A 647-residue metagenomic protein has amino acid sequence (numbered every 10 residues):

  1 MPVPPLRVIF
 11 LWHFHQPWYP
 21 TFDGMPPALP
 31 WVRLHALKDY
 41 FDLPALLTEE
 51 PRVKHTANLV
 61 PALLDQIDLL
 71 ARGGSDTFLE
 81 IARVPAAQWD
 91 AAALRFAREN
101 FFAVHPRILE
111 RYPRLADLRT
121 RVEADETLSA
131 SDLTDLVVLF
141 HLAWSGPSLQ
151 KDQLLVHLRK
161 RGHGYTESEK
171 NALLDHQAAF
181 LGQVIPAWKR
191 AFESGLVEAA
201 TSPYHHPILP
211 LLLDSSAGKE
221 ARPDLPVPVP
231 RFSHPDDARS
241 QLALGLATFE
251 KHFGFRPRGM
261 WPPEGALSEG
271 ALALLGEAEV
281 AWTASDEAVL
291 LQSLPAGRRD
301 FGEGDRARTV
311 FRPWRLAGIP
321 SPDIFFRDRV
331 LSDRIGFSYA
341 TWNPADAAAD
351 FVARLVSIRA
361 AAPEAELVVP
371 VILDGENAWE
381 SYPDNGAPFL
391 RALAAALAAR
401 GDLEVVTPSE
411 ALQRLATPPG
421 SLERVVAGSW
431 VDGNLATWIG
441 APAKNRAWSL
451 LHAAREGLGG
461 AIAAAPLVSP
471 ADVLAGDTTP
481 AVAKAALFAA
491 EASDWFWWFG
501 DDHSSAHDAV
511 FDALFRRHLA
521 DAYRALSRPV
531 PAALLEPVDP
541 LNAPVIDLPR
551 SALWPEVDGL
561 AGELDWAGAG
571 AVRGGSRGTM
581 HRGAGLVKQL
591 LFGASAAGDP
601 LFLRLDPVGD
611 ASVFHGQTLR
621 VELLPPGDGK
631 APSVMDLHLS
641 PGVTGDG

Functional and structural regions predicted by a protein language model:
P2-K160, R298-S551: Active-site and substrate-binding clefts of carbohydrate-active enzymes
F10-W12, H55-A57, A199-S202, R258 (+2 more regions): Hydrophobic faces of well-ordered beta-strands that scaffold small-molecule active sites in alpha/beta enzyme cores
A36-K38, L63-I67, A178-L181, W261-E269 (+3 more regions): Acidic-and-aromatic substrate-binding clefts and catalytic sites of carbohydrate-active enzymes
R159-L181, I185, A288-L290, L294-G304: Extended, Lys/Arg-enriched charged tracts that mediate electrostatic binding to polyanionic substrates
D175-H206, S215-S216: Structured, charged N-terminal subsegments at the starts of enzyme catalytic cores and at intra-chain domain/subunit
P223-P262, R354-I372: CE4/NodB-like, metal-dependent polysaccharide N-deacetylase domain that modifies extracellular/periplasmic N-acetylated
H234-R299, N377-L397: Catalytic domains of cell-wall/extracellular-matrix polysaccharide-remodeling enzymes, centered on de-N-acetylation
A533-D646: Order/disorder boundary and secretion-linked terminal/linker segments
